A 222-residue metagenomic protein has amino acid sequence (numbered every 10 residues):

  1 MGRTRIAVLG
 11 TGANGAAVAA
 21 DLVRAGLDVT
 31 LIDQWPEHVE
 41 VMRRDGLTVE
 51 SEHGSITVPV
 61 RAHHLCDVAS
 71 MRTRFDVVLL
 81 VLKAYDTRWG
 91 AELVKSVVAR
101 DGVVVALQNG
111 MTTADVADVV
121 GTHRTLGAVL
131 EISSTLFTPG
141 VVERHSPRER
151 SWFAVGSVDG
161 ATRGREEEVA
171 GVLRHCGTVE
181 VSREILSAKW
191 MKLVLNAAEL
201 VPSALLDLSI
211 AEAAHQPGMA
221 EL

Functional and structural regions predicted by a protein language model:
M1-H53: NAD(P)+-binding Rossmann beta1-loop-alpha1 motif at the extreme N-terminus of oxidoreductases
T4, D76, S151: Nucleotide donor/acceptor-binding cores
D33, H53, C66, Q108 (+4 more regions): Residues at the C-termini of beta-strands that transition into short coil/loop
H38-V41, T113-D115, R163: Short, charged/polar "capping" segments at the starts of alpha-helices and the immediately preceding loops
E52-P59, G156: Active-site-adjacent segment of FAD-dependent monooxygenases/related oxidoreductases
I56-E143: Rossmann-like NAD(P)(H) cofactor-binding subdomain of soluble oxidoreductases
S96-V97, V119-R124, A128, P139-L222: Internal alpha-helical scaffold of NAD(P)-dependent oxidoreductase catalytic cores
